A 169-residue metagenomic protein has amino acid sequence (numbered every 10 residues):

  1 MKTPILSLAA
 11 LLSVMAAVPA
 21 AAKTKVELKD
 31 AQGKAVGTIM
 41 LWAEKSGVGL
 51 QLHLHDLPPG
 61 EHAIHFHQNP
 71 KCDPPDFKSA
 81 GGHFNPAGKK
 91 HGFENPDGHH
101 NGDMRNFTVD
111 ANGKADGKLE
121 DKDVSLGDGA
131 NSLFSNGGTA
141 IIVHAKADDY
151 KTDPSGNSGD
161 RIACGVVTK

Functional and structural regions predicted by a protein language model:
M1-S7: Bacterial N-terminal signal peptides that target proteins for export
L6, V18-E61, F66-K169: N-terminal leader/targeting pre-sequences
S7-M15: Bacterial N-terminal signal peptides
